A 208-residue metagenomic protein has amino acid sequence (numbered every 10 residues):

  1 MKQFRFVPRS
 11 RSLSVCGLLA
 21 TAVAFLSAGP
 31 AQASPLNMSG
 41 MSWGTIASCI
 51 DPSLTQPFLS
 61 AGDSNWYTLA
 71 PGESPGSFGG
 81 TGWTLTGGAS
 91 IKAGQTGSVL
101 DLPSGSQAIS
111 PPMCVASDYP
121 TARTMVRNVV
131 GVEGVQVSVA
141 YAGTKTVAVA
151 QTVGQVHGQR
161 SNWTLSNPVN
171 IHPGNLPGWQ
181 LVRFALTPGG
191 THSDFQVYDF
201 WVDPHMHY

Functional and structural regions predicted by a protein language model:
K2-C16: Bacterial N-terminal signal peptides that target proteins for export
A22-A31: C-terminal segment of classical bacterial N-terminal signal peptides
S34-G87, W201-Y208: Extracellular carbohydrate-recognition regions
M41-T45, L85-I109: Short carbohydrate-recognition loop motifs
A61, G143-L181, A185-Q196: Extracellular carbohydrate recognition and processing domains and analogous Trp-centered ligand-binding platforms
S64-Y67, I109-Y119, N170-L176: Extracellular and analogous surface-interaction loops
P75, P120-V126, Q180-P188: Extracellular beta-strand-rich recognition modules
G97-R123, G131-G134: Short beta-strands within extracellular/lumenal beta-sheet-rich domains
